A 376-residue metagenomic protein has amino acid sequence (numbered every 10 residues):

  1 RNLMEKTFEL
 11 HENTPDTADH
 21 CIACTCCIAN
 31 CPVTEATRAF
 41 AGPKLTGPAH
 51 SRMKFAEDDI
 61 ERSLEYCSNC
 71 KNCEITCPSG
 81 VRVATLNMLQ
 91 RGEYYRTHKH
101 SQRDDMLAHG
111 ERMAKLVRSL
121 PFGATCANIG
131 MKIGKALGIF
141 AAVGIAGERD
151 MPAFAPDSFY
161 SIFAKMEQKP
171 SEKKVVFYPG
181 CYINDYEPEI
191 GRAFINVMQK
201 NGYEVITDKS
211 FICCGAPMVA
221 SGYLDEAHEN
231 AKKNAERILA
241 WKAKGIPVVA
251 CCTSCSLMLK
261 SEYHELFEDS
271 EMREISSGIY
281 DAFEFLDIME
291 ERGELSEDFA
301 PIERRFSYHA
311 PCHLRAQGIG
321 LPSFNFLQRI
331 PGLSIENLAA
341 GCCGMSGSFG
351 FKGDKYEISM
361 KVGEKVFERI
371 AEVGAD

Functional and structural regions predicted by a protein language model:
R1-E9, N13-T14, A23, I133: Charged/polar interaction segments and conserved charged motifs
L3-L10, V33-R62, G80-A108: Non-heme iron-sulfur electron-transfer modules
K6-A18, M53-L64, Q199-G202, R329-G332: Short, intrinsically disordered, charge-biased short linear motifs at domain edges
T7, T14-T17, T25, T34-T37 (+7 more regions): Residue-identity detector for threonine
P15-T34, D59-V81, D185, H313 (+1 more regions): Cysteine-centered iron-sulfur cluster-binding motifs in ferredoxin-type domains/subunits of redox enzymes
N30, T37-R38, Y160-I162: Short acidic/polar alpha-helix capping motifs at helix-coil junctions
V83-D376: Iron-sulfur cluster-binding electron-transfer modules in prokaryotic oxidoreductases
